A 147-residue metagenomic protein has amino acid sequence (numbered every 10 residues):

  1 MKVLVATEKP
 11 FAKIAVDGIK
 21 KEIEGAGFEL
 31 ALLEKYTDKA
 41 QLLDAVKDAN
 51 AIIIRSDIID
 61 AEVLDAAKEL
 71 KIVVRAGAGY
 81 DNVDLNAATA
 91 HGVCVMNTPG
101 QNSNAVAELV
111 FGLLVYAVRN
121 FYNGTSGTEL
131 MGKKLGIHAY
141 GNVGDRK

Functional and structural regions predicted by a protein language model:
M1-A49: N-terminal glycine-/charge-rich "phosphate-binding" loop or analogous flexible N-terminal tail
K2, C94, K134: Charged active-site motifs of nucleotide-sugar-dependent glycosyltransferases
V5, L32-E34, A51-I54, V73 (+1 more regions): Short, hydrophobic beta-strand segments that form beta-sheet elements in well-ordered domains
K9-A12, E34-T37, R55-I59, G77-Y80 (+1 more regions): Short beta->alpha connector loops
I14, A40, V83, A105 (+1 more regions): Residues that form or flank phosphate/diphosphate-binding pockets in enzymes that use nucleotide phosphates
N50-T128: Phosphate/diphosphate ligand-binding glycine-rich loop within oxidoreductases
G127-K147: Rossmann-like dinucleotide/phosphate-binding beta-alpha-beta segment
